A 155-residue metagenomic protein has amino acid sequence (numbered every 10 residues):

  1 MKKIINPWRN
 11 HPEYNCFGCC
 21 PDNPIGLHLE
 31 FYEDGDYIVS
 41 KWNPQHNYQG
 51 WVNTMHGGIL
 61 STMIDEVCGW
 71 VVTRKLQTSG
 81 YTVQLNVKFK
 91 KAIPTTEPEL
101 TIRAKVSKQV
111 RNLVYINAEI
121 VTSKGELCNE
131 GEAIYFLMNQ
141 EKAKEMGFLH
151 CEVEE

Functional and structural regions predicted by a protein language model:
M1-H46, C151: Non-catalytic linker/capping segments at the edges of enzyme domains
M1-P7, P94-T96, S107-E155: HotDog/MaoC-like acyl-thioester-processing domains
G35-Y37, T82, E97-E99, L113 (+1 more regions): A general secondary-structure signal for short beta-strands and their flanking turns/coil in non-transmembrane regions
V39-M63: A conserved, well-ordered hydrophobic junction motif at loop->secondary-structure transitions
S40, V83-L85, L100-I102, I116 (+1 more regions): Hydrophobic residues positioned within well-ordered beta-strands of beta-sheet architectures
W42-P44, F89, L137: Hydrophobic residues in beta-strands and at strand termini
V67-T101, V106: Hydrophobic beta-strand-centered segment that forms part of the acyl-chain substrate-binding groove
